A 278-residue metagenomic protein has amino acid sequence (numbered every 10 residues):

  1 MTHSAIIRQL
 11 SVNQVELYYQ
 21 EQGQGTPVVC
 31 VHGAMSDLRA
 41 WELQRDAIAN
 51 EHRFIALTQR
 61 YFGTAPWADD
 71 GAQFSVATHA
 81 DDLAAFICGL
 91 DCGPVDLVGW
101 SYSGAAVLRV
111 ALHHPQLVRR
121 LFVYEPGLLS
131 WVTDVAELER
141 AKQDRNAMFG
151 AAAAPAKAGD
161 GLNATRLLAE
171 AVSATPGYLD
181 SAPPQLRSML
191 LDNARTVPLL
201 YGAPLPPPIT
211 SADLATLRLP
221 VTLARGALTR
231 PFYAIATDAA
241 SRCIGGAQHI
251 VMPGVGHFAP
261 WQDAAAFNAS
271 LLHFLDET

Functional and structural regions predicted by a protein language model:
R8-A72, F86: Conserved HGGG/HGGXW glycine-rich cap/lid loop of the alpha/beta-hydrolase fold
C30-G33, S101, G226: Glycine-rich His-Gly loop
S36-D37, F62-A65, L129, P231 (+1 more regions): Active-site loop signature of alpha/beta-hydrolase-fold enzymes
A77-V95: Conserved acidic catalytic loop of the alpha/beta-hydrolase fold
G93-V132: Conserved hydrolase catalytic core segment
S130-L186, Y201: Helix-rich cap/lid subdomain of alpha/beta-hydrolase
L179, P183-R242, Q248-V251: Conserved serine/cysteine hydrolase catalytic core
M252-N268: Catalytic histidine-centered segment of alpha/beta-hydrolase-like enzymes
